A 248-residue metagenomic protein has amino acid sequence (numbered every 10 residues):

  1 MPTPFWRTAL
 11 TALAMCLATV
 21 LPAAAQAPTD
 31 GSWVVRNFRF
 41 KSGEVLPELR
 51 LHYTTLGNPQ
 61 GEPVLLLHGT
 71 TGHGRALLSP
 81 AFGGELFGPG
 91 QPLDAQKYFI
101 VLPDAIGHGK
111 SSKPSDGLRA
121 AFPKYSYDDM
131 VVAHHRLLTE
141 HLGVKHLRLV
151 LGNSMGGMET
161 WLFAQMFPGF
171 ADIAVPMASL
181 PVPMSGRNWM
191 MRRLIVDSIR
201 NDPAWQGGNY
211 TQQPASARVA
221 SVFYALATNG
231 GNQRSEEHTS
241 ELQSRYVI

Functional and structural regions predicted by a protein language model:
M1-W6: N-terminal secretory signal peptides that target proteins for export/translocation
A9-V20: Bacterial N-terminal signal peptides
L21-A25: Sec/Tat signal peptide C-region and signal peptidase I cleavage site
A27-L56: N-terminal cap/lid segment of alpha/beta-hydrolase-fold proteins
T54-D116: N-terminal cap/lid subdomain of alpha/beta-hydrolase-fold enzymes
D128-R148: Conserved acidic catalytic loop of the alpha/beta-hydrolase fold
H146-S185: Conserved hydrolase catalytic core segment
A171, P176-S240, S244-R245: Alpha/beta-hydrolase-fold enzymes
